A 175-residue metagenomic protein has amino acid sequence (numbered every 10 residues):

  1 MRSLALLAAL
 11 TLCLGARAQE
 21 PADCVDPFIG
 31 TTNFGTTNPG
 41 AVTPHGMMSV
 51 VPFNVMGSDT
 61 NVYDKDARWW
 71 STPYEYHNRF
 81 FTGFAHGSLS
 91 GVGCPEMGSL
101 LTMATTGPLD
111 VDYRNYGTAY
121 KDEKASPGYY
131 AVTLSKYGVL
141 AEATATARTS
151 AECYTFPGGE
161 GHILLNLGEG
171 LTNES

Functional and structural regions predicted by a protein language model:
M1-L7: Sec-dependent signal peptide recognition, specifically the positively charged N-region followed immediately by
A8-R17: Hydrophobic h-region of N-terminal signal peptides that target proteins for export in Gram-negative bacteria
A18-S175: Accessory carbohydrate-recognition regions in carbohydrate-active enzymes
